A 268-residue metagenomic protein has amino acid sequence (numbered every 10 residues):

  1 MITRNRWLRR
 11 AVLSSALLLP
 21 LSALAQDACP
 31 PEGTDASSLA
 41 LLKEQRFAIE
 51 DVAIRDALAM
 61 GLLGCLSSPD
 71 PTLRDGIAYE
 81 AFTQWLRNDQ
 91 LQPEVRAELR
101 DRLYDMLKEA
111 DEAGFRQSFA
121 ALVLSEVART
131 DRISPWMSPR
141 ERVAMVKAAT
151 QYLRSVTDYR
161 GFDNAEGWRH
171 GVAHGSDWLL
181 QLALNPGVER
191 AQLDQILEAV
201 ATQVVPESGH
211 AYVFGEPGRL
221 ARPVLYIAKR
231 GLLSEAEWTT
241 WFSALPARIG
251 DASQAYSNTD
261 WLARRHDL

Functional and structural regions predicted by a protein language model:
I2-S15: Bacterial N-terminal signal peptides that target proteins for export
P20-S22: N-terminal signal peptide c-region/cleavage motif recognized by signal peptidases
Q26-D27: Boundary of Sec targeting at the N-terminus
T34-S37, T72: N-terminal, Lys/Arg-enriched amphipathic/low-complexity engagement segments that precede the first folded domain
K43-T150, I227, G231-W238, L245-A252 (+1 more regions): Alpha-helical solenoid scaffolds in large eukaryotic transport, assembly, and signaling factors
R100-L233: Eukaryote-skewed repeat-based solenoidal scaffolds used as protein-protein interaction platforms, primarily
S257-D267: Long C-terminal extensions of eukaryotic subunits of large macromolecular complexes
